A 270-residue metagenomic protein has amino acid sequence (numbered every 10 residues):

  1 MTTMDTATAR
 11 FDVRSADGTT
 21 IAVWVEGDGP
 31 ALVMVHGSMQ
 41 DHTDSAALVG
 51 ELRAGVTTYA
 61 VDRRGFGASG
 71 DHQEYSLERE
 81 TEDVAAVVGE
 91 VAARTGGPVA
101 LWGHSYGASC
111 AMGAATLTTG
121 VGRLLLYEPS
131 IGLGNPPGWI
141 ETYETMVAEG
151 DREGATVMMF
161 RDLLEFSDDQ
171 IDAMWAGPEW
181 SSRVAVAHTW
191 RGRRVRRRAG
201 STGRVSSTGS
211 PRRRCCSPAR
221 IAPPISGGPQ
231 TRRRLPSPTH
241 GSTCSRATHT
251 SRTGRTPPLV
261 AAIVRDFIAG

Functional and structural regions predicted by a protein language model:
T8, D12-G70: Conserved HGGG/HGGXW glycine-rich cap/lid loop of the alpha/beta-hydrolase fold
M34-G37, S105, A219: Glycine-rich His-Gly loop
A47-G50, Y59-W102, Y106, A262: Active-site loop/oxyanion-hole signature of alpha/beta-hydrolase fold enzymes
R63-G65, P129, A247: Active-site loop/turn elements of alpha/beta-hydrolase fold enzymes, especially the short glycine-/histidine-rich
G97-L133: Conserved hydrolase catalytic core segment
P129-W180, V186-R197: Helix-rich cap/lid subdomain of alpha/beta-hydrolase
S182-L235, G241-C244: Conserved serine/cysteine hydrolase catalytic core
T239-G270: Catalytic active-site module of serine/aspartate enzymes centered on a nucleophile-bearing elbow/loop
